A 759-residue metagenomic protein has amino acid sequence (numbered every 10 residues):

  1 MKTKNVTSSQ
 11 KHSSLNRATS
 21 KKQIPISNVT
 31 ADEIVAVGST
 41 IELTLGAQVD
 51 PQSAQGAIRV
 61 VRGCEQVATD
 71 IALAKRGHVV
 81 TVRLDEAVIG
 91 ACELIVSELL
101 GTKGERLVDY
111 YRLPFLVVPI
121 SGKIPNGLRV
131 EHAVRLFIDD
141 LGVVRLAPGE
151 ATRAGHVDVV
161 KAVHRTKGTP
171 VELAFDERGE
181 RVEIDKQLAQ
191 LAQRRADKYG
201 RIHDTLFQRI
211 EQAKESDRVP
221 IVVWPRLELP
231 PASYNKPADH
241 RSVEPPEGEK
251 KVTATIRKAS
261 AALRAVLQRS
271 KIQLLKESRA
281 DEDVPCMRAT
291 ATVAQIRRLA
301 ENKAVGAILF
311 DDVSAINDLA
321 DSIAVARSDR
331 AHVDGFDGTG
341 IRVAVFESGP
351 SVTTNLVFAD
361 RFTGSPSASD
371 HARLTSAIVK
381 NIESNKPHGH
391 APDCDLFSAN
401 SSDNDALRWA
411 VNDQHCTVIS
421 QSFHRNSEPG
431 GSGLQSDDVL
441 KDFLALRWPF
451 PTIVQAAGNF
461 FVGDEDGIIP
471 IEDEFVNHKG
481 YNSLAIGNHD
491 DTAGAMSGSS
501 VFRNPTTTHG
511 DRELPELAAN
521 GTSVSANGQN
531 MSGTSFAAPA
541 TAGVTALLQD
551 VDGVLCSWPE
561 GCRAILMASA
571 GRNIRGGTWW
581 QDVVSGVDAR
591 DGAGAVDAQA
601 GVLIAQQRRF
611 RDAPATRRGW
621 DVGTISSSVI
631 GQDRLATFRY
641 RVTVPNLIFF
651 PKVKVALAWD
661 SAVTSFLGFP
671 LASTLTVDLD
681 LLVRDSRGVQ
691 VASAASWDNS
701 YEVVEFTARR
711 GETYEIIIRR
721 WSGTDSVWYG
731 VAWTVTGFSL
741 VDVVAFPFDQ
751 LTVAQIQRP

Functional and structural regions predicted by a protein language model:
T7, H12-V37, Q48-D50, Q55-R59 (+1 more regions): Acidic, Ser/Thr/Gly/Pro-rich low-complexity segments and short DxT(G/T)-type signature motifs
I120-A307: Inhibitory N-terminal propeptides of secreted protease zymogens
I138-V159, I221-E228, G306, A326-A368 (+1 more regions): Acidic-leg catalytic submotif of subtilisin-like serine proteases
I210-S216, E301, R330-D405, D413-V418 (+8 more regions): Subtilisin-like serine protease catalytic core
P237, V587-V677, V731-D749, V753-R758: Secreted peptidase-domain scaffold signal
D312, T417-A526, M567-A570, P651-V663: Catalytic-core segments of hydrolase enzymes
A518-Q581: Hydrolase catalytic cores
Q581-D591, V677-V735: Noncatalytic accessory or regulatory domains flanking protease catalytic cores in secreted, cell-surface, and selected
